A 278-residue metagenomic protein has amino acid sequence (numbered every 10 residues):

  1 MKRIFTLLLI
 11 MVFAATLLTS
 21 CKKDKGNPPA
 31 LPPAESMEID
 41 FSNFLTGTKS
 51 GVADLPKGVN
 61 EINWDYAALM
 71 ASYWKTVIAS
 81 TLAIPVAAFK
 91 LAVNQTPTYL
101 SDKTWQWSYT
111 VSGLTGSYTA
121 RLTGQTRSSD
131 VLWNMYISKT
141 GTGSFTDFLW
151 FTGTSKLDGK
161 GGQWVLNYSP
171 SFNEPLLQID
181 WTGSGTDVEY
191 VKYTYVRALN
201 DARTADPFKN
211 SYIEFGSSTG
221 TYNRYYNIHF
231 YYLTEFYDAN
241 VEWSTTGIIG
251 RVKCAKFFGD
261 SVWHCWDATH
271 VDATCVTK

Functional and structural regions predicted by a protein language model:
M1-T6, I10-S42: Bacterial Sec-dependent N-terminal signal peptides
K25-K278: Low-complexity, intrinsically disordered segments exposed to solvent
